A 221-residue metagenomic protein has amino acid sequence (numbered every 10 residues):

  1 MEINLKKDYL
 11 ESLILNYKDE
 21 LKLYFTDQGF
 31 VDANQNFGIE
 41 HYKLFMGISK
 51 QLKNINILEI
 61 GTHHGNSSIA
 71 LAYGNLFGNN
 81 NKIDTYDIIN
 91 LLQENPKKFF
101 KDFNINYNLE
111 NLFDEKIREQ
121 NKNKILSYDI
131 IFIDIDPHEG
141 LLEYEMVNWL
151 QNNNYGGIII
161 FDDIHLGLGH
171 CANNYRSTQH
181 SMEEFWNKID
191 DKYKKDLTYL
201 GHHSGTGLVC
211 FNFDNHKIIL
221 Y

Functional and structural regions predicted by a protein language model:
M1-F132, D136-Y221: A short alpha-helical cap/connector motif
